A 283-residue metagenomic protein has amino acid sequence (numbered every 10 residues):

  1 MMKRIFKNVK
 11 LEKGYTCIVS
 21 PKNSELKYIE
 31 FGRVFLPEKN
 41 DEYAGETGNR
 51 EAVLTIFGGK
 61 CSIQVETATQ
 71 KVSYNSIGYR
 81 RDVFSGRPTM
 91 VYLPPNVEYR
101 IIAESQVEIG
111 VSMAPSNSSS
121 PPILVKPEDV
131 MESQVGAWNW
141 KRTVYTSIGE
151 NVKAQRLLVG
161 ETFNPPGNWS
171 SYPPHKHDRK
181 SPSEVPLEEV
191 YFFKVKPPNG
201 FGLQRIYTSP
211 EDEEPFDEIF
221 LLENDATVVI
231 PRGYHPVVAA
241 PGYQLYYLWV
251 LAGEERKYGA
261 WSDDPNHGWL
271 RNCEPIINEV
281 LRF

Functional and structural regions predicted by a protein language model:
M2-G78, I276, F283: N-terminal non-catalytic cap/leader segment that marks the start of a structured domain
L11-A44, E51, W140-V190: A short glycine-rich, His/Asp/Glu-containing loop-to-beta-strand
G48-N75, L93, P166, D178-N224 (+1 more regions): Glycine- and acidic-residue-biased ligand/ion/polar-headgroup-sensing regions
F84-E104, A114, L221-G242: Conserved metal-binding segment of the jelly-roll/cupin
P95, A103-S105, V111-P115, I148-G149 (+4 more regions): Short, structured patches in soluble enzyme cores that scaffold and shape functional sites
V107-I148, R205, Y243, L248-F283: Double-stranded beta-helix
S120-K126, R156-G160, N168-H177, G202-I206 (+1 more regions): A short secondary-structure junction signal
P215-T227, Y234-D263: Catalytic core of Fe(II)/2-oxoglutarate
